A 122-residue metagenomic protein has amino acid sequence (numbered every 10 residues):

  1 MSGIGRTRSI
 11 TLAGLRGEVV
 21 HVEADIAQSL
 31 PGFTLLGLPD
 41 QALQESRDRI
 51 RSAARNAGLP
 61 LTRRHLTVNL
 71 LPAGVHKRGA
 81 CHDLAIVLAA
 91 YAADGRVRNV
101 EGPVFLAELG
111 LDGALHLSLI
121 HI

Functional and structural regions predicted by a protein language model:
M1-H121: Peripheral, non-AAA+ core regions of ATP-driven protein-machinery
